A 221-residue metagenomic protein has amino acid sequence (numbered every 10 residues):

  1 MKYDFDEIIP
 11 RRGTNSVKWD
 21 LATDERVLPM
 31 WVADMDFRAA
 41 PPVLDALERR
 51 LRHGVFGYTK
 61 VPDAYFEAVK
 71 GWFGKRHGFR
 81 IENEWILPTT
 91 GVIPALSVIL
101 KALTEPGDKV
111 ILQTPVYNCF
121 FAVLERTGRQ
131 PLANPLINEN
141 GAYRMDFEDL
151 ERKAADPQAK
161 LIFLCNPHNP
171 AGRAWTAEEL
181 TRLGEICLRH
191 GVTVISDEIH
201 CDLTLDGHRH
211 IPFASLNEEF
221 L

Functional and structural regions predicted by a protein language model:
K2-G91, V98: N-terminal small-domain helix-loop-helix segment of the aminotransferase-like
I81-I86, P106-K109, L221: Short acidic capping loops at alpha-helix termini that bridge into adjacent secondary structure
A102-L124: Conserved PLP-anchoring active-site segment centered on the Schiff-base-forming lysine
T114, A133-N138: Short beta->alpha connector loops at strand-helix junctions that form conserved, small/polar/Pro-enriched
R126-L132: A short helix-loop-beta submotif of the ANL/AMP-binding
L136-H208, A214: Active-site phosphate-binding strand-loop segment of PLP-dependent enzymes
